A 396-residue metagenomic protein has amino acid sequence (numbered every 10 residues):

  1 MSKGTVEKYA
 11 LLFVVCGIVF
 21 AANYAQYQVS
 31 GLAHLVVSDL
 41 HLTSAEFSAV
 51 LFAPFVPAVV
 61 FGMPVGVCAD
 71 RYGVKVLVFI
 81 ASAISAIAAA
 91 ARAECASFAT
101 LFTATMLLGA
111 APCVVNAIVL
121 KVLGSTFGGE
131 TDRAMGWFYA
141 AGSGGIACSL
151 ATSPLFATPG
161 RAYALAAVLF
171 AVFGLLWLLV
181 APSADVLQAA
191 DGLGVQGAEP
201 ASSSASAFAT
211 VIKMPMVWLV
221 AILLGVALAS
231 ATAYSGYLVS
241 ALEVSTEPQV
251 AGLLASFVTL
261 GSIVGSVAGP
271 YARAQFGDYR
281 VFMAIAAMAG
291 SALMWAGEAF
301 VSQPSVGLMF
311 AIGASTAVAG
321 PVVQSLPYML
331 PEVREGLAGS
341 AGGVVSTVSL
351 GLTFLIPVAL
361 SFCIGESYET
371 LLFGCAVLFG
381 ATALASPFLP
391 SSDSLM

Functional and structural regions predicted by a protein language model:
Y27, P54-M63, A147, T259-V267 (+1 more regions): Residue-level signature of mid-helix packing/kink "hotspots" within the transmembrane helices of 12-pass Major
V29-S30, P215-V258, S262-V267: Extracytoplasmic gate region of multi-pass secondary transporters
V60-A96: Conserved MFS/SLC helix-loop-helix module at the cytosolic interface between two early adjacent transmembrane helices
A104-G142: Cytoplasmic helix-loop-helix junction between adjacent transmembrane helices in 12-TM secondary transporters
V114-F127, V318-V333: Intracellular juxtamembrane helix-capping segments at the cytosolic ends of symmetry-related transmembrane helices
G129, W137-D185: Helix-loop-helix hairpin linking two adjacent transmembrane segments in secondary transporters
Y279-V323: C-terminal transmembrane helical hairpin of 12-TM major facilitator-type secondary transporters
E332-E366, C375: A late C-terminal transmembrane helix in Major Facilitator Superfamily
